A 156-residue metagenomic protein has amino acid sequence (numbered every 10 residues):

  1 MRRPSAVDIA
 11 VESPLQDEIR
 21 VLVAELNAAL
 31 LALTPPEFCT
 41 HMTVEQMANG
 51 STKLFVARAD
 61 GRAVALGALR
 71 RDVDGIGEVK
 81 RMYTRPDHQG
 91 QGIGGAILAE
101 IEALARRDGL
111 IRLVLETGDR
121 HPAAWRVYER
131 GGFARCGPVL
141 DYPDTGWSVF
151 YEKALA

Functional and structural regions predicted by a protein language model:
R2-P4, D8, P14-L15, I111-V114 (+2 more regions): C-terminal "cap" of GNAT-fold acetyltransferases
R3-K80, R85-D87, L98-E100, L104 (+4 more regions): Acetyl-CoA-dependent GNAT
R85-D87, Q91, D119: Active-site acidic-Proline motif in GNAT/NAT acetyltransferases
Q91, A103, R112-V114: Charged, amphipathic alpha-helical coiled-coil/dimerization segments
